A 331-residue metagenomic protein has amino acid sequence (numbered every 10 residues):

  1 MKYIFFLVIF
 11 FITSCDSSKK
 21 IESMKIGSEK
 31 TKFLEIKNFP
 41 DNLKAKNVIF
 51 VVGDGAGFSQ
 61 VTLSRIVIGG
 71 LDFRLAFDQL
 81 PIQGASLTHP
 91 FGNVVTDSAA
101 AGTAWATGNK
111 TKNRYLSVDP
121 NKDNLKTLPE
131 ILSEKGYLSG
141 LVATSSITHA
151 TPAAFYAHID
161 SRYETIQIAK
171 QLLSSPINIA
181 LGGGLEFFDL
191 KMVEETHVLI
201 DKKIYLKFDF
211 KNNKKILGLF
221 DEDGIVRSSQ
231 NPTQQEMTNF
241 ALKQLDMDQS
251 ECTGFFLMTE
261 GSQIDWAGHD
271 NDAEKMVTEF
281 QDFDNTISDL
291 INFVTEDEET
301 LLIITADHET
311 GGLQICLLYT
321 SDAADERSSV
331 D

Functional and structural regions predicted by a protein language model:
M1-F6: Sec-dependent signal peptide recognition, specifically the positively charged N-region followed immediately by
T13-S14: C-terminal motif of bacterial Sec signal peptides marking the signal peptidase cleavage site
I21-K44, F58-Y163, I177: Active-site nucleophile/metal-coordination loop of metallo-enzymes that catalyze phosphate/sulfate and related
E22, C252-D270: Short acidic, glycine-rich surface-loop motifs adjacent to enzyme active sites
K46-A56, L132, L219, G254-S262 (+3 more regions): Beta-strand elements within well-structured catalytic alpha/beta cores of enzymes that handle phosphate/sulfate esters
F58, D282-L318: Metal-dependent active-site segment of extracytoplasmic phospho-/sulfohydrolases and closely related
A104-S250, S262: His/Asp/Glu-rich, glycine-adjacent segments that coordinate divalent cations and/or stabilize oxyanion chemistry on
Y319-E326: Conserved small/polar residues in nucleotide/adenosyl-binding loops
